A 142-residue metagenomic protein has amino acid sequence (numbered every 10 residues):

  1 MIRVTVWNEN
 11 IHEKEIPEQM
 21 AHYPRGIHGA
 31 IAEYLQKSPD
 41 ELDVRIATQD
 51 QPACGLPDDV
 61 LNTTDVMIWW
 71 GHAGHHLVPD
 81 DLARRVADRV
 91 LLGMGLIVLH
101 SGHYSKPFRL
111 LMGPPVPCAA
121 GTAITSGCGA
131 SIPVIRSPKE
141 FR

Functional and structural regions predicted by a protein language model:
M1-T63: Aromatic-Pro/Gly-enriched surface loop or interdomain linker that acts as a lid/target-recognition segment
N8, G71, K139: Pocket-edge structural micro-motifs
H22-Y23, A83-A87, F108, G113-P115: Glycine-rich, phosphate-binding/catalytic loops in enzymes
Q36, L91, R142: Short conserved AdoMet
L61-K106: Short alpha-beta junction capping motif
H103-R142: An acidic, glycine-rich "communication" segment
